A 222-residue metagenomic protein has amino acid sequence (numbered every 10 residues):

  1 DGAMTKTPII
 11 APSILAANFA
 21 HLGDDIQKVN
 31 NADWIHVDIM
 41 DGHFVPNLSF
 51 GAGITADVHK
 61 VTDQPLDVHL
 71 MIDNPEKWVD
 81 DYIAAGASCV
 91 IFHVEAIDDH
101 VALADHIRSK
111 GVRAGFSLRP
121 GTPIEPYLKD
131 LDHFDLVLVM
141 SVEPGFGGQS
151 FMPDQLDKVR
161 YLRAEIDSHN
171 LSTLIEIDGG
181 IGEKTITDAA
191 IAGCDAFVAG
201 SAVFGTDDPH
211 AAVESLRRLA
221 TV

Functional and structural regions predicted by a protein language model:
G2-I91, I97-D99, A114, Y127-F134 (+5 more regions): Conserved N-terminal beta1-alpha1 strand-loop-helix module at the mouth
I39, L70, V94, L118-P120 (+3 more regions): Short secondary-structure boundary segments
M40, S49, R113, R119 (+3 more regions): Short glycine/serine/threonine-biased micro-segments
S88-H93, G115-F116, D135-S141, D195-G200: Short hydrophobic/aromatic-enriched beta-strand-loop microsegments
R108: Anion (oxyanion) recognition and catalysis
L136, E143, S150-A196, A202: Active-site/ligand-binding-proximal alpha/beta "capping" segment
